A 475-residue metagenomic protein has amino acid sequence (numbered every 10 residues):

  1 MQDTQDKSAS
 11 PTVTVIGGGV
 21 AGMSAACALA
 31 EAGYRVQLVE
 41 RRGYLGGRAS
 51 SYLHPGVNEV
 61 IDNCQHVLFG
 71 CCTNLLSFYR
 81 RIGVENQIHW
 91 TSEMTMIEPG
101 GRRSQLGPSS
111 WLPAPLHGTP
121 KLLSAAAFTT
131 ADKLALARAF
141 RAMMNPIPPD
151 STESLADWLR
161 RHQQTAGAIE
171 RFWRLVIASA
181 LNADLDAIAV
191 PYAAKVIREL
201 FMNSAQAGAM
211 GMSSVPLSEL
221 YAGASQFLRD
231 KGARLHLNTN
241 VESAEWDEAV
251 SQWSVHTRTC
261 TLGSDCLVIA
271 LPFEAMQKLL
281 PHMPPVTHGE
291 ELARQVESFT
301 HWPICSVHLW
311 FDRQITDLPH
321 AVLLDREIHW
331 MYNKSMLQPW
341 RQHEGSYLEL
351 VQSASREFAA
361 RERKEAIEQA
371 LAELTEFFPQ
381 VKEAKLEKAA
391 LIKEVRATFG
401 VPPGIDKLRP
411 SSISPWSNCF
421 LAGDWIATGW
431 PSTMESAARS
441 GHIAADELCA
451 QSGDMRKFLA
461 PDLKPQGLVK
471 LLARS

Functional and structural regions predicted by a protein language model:
M1-V13, E31-A32, L468-S475: Extreme N-terminal leader/targeting segments of oxidoreductases
P11-L38: N-terminal Rossmann-like FAD-binding beta1-loop-alpha1 element of flavoenzymes
A30-P55: Glycine-rich FAD pyrophosphate-binding loop
A32, T239-V381: Mid-domain catalytic core of redox enzymes that form a hydrophobic substrate pocket/lid adjacent to a catalytic redox
S50-G70, R138-M143: Glycine-rich active-site loop/strand segments that organize a redox cofactor
L75-L76, R80-R81, E85-A194, A205-A207: Mobile amphipathic helical/loop "lid" adjacent to a hydrophobic cofactor/ligand pocket
P108-S109, P319-A321, E327-S475: Conserved flavin/dinucleotide-binding core of flavoenzymes
V196-R258: Helical element adjacent to the flavin cofactor pocket in flavoenzyme catalytic cores
